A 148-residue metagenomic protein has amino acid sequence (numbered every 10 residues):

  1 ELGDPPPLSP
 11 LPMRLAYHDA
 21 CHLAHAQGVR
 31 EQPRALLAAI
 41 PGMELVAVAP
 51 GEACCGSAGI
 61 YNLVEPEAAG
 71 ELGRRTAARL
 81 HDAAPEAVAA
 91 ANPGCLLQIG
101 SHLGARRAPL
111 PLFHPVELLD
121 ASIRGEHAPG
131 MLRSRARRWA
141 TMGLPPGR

Functional and structural regions predicted by a protein language model:
E1-R148: Iron-sulfur cluster-binding electron-transfer modules in prokaryotic oxidoreductases
